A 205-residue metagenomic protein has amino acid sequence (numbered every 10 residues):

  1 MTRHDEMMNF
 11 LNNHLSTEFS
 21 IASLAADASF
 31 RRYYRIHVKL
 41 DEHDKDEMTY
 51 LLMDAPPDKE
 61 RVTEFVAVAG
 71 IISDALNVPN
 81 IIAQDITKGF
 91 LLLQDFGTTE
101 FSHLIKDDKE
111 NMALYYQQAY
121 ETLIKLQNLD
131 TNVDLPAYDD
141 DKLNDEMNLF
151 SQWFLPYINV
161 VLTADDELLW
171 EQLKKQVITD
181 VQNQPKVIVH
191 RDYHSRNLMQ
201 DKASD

Functional and structural regions predicted by a protein language model:
M1-F19: Juxta-kinase regulatory segment immediately upstream of eukaryotic protein kinase catalytic domains
H14-S20, E64-F65, T179-D180: Short Pro/Gly-enriched beta-strand edge/turn motifs at strand-loop
S16-Y34: ATP-binding glycine-rich phosphate-binding loop
A25-S29, S73-A75, Q182-N183, H190: A short catalytic or substrate-binding loop motif that flags glycine-/basic-rich loops and adjacent residues that bind
R31, K88, R196: Change "...and in nucleic-acid phosphodiester-cleaving endonucleases..." to "...and in nucleic-acid processing enzymes
Y34-D140, L149: ATP-binding pocket architecture of kinase catalytic cores
M53-D54, T63, F101-E121, T131-H190 (+1 more regions): ATP-dependent phospho-/nucleotidyl transfer catalytic cores
Y193: Hydrophobic HxD+1 residue recognition
